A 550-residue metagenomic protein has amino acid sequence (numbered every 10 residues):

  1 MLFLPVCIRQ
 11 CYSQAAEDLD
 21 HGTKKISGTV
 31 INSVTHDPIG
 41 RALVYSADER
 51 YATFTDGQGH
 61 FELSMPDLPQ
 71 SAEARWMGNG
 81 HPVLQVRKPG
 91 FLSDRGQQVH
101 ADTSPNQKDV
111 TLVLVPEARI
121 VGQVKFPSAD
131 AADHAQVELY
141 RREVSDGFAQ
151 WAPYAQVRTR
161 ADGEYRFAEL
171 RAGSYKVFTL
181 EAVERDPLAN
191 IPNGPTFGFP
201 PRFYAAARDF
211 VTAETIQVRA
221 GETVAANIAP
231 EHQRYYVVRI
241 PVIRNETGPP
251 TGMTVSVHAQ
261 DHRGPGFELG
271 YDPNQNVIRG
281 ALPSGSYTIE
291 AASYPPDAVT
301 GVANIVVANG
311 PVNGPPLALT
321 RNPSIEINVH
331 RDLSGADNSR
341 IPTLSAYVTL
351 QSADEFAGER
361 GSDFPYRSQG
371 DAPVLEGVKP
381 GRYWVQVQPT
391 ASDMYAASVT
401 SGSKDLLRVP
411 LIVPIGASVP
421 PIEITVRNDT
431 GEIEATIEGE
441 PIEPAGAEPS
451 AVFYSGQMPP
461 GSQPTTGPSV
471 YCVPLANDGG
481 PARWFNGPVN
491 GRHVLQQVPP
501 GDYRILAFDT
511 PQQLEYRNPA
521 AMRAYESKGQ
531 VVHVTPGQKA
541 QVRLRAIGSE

Functional and structural regions predicted by a protein language model:
Q14-A135, E169: Periplasm-facing N-terminal accessory domains of Gram-negative outer-membrane beta-barrel systems
Q14-D20, H100-V121, D209-H232, N304-N328 (+2 more regions): Extracellular beta-sheet/turn segments enriched in Thr/Pro/Gly and aliphatic residues
K24-I26, V34-D48, D56, P127-G147 (+4 more regions): Short, ordered, surface-exposed loop/turn motifs in non-cytosolic proteins
K24-N32, G59, L112, I120-F126 (+8 more regions): A short, amphipathic beta-strand motif
E49-P66, S145-E164, Q260-A281, A353-G377 (+1 more regions): Short, acidic Ser/Thr/Gly-rich low-complexity loop/linker segments typical of extracellular and cell-surface proteins
G57, G78, P116, A161 (+8 more regions): Surface-exposed loops/turns
P66-L68, M77, V115, L170 (+8 more regions): Hydrophobic loop/turn residues within beta-sheet-rich immunoglobulin-like superfamily modules
Q70-H100, S174-A213, A291-A303, V378 (+2 more regions): A short, solvent-exposed loop/turn motif at the edges and junctions of modular extracellular/periplasmic domains
